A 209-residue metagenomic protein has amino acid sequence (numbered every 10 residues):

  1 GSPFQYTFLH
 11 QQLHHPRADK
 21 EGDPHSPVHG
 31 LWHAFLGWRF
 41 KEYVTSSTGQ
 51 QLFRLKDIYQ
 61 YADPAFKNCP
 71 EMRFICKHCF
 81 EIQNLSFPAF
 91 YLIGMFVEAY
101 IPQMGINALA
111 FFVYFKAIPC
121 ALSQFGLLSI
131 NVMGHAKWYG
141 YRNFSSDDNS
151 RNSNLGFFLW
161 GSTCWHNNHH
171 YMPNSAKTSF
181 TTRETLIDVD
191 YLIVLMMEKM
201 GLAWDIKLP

Functional and structural regions predicted by a protein language model:
G1-L128, N174-P209: Non-catalytic, topology-defining segments of multipass membrane proteins
Y6-K20, I130-F144, F157-A176: Histidine-centered catalytic micro-motifs
C76-E81, A136-S150: Interhelical loop and helix-boundary elements at the membrane-water interface of polytopic inner-membrane proteins
N149-C164, I193: Cytosolic juxtamembrane regulatory segments of multi-pass membrane proteins
